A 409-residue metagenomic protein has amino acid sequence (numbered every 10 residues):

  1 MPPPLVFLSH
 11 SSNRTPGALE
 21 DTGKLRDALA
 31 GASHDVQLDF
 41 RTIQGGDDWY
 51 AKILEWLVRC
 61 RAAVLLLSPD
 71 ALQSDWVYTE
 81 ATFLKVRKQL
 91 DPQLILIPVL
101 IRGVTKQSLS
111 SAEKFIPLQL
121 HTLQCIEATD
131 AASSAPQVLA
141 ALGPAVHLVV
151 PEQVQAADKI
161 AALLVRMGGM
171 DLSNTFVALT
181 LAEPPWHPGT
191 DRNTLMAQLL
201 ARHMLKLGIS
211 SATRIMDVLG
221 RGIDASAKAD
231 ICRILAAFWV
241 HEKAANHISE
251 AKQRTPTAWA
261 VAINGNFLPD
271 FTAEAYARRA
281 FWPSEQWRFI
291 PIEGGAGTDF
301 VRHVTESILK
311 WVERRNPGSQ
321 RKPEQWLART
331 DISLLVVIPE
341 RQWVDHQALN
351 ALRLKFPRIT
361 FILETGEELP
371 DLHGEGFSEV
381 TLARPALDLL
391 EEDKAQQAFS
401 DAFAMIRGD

Functional and structural regions predicted by a protein language model:
M1-G31, L100-G189, N193, Q198 (+3 more regions): C-terminal interaction surface of TIR/SEFIR-family domains
M1-L66, K85-L94, R278-E285, G295-A296: Conserved N-terminal substructure of TIR/SEFIR domains
P69-L90: Conserved TIR/SEFIR loop-to-helix hotspot centered on a Trp-containing motif with a nearby acidic residue
M216-A262, F271, A275: Walker A/P-loop-proximal flanking segment of P-loop NTPase domains
P256-W287, S307-I308: P-loop NTPase Walker A phosphate-binding motif
P269-T272, W287-E313, P317: Conserved phosphate-binding/catalytic loops and adjacent sensor/switch elements of nucleotide-binding enzymes, spanning
K310-R353, T365: Conserved P-loop NTPase "ATPase switch" module shared by AAA+ and STAND
A348-Q397: Replace "adjacent to P-loop NTPase cores in ATP/GTP-dependent enzymes" with "adjacent to NTP-binding cores
